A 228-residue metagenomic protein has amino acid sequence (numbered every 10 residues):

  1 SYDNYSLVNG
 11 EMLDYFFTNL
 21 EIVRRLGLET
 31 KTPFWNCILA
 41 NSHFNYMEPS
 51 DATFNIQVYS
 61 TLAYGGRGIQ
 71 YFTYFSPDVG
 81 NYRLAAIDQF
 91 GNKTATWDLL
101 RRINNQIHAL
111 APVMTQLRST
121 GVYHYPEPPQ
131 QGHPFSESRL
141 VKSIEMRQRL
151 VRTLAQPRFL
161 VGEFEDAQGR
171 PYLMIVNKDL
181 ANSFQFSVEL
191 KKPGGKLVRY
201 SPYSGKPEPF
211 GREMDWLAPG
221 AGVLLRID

Functional and structural regions predicted by a protein language model:
L7-Y74: Catalytic-core region of carbohydrate-active enzymes that cleave or remodel glycosidic bonds
V8-N9, S42-N45, P77-G80, A181-S183 (+1 more regions): Flexible loop/turn segments at secondary-structure boundaries
E48, A52-N105, R118-Q130: Aromatic/acidic polysaccharide-binding cleft in carbohydrate-active enzymes
Y125-P193: Carbohydrate-binding surface patches
E189-G205: Solvent-exposed beta-hairpin/edge-strand motifs
P209-D228: C-terminal beta-strand-rich structural cap/linker in extracellular carbohydrate-active enzymes
